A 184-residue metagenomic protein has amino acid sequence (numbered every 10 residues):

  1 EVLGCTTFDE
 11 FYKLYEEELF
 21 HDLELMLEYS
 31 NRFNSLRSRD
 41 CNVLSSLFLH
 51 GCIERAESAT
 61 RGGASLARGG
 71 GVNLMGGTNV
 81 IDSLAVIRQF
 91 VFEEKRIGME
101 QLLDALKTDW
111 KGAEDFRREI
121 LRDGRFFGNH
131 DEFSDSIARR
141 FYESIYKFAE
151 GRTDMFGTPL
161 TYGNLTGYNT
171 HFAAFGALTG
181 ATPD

Functional and structural regions predicted by a protein language model:
E1-D184: Acidic, glycine-enriched catalytic cores built around paired aspartates
